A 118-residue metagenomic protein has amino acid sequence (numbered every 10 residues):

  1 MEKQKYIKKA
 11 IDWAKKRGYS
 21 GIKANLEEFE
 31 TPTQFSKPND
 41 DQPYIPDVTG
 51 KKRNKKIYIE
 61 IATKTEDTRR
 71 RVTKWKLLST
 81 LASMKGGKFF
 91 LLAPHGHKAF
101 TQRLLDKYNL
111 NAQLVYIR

Functional and structural regions predicted by a protein language model:
M1-Q4, D12, K16, S20-K55: Active-site metal-binding core of divalent-cation-utilizing nuclease and nuclease-like domains
Q4-A10, R69-K76: Well-ordered, non-membrane alpha-helical segments in soluble/globular domains
L26-E28, I61-T65, L92-H95: Structural motif
P46-K74: Conserved catalytic cores of phosphodiester-cleaving nucleases, focusing on short active-site segments
V72-L78, F100-L104: A short acidic, amphipathic alpha-helical/loop segment
S79-G86: Arginine/glycine-rich "motif VI" loop of SF2 helicases in the C-terminal RecA-like domain
L92-R118: Domain-level recognition of nuclease-like catalytic cores that cleave nucleotide substrates
